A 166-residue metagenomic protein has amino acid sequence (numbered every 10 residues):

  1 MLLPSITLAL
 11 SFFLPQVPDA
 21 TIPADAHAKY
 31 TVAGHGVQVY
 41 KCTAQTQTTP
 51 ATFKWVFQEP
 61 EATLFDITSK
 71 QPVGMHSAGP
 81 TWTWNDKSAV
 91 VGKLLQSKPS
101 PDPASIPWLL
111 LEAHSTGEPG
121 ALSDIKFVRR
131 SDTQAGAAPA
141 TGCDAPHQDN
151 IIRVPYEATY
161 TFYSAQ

Functional and structural regions predicted by a protein language model:
M1-S11: Fungal secretory targeting signals
F12-Y40, T46-Q166: Primary mode marks residue(s) on the alpha4-beta5-alpha5 output face of response regulator receiver
